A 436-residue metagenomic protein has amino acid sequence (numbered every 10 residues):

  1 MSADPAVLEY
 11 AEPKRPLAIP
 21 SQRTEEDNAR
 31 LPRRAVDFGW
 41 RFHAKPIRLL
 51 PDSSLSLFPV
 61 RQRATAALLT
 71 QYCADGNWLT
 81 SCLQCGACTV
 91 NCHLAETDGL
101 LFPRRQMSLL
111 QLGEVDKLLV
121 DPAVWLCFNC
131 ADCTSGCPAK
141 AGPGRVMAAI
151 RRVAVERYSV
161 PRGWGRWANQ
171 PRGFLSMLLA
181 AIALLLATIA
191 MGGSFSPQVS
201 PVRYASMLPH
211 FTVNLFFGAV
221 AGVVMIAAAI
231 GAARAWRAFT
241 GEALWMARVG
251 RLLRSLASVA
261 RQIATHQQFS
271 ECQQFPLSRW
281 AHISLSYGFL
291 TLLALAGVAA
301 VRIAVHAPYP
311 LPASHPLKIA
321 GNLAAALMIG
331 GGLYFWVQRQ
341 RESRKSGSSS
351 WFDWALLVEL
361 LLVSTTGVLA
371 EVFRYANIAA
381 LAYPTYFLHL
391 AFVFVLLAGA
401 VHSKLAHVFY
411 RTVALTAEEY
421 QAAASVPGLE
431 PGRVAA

Functional and structural regions predicted by a protein language model:
S2-V124, T416, A422-A423, G428-V434: Ferredoxin-type iron-sulfur electron-transfer modules and their immediate structural context
Q71-A74, G163-W167, P201-T212, Q273-R279 (+3 more regions): Juxtamembrane loop-transmembrane helix junctions in multi-pass integral membrane proteins, especially the extracellular
L79, R105-V301, V305, A436: Iron-sulfur-cluster electron-transfer modules
S81-Q84, L119-P122, L126-N129, N322-A325 (+2 more regions): Secondary-structure capping and boundary motifs in well-ordered enzyme cores
C85-T89, C127-C130, A391-F392: Short acidic (Asp/Glu) and glycine-rich catalytic loops that position anionic groups and cofactors
L94, D98, S135-A139, A400: Amphipathic alpha-helical interaction elements
G99-F102, P143-M147, Q198, R237-L252 (+3 more regions): Juxtamembrane/interfacial segments flanking transmembrane helices
I150, S176-A190, N214-A233, L256-V259 (+4 more regions): Hydrophobic cores of alpha-helical transmembrane segments in multi-pass integral membrane proteins
